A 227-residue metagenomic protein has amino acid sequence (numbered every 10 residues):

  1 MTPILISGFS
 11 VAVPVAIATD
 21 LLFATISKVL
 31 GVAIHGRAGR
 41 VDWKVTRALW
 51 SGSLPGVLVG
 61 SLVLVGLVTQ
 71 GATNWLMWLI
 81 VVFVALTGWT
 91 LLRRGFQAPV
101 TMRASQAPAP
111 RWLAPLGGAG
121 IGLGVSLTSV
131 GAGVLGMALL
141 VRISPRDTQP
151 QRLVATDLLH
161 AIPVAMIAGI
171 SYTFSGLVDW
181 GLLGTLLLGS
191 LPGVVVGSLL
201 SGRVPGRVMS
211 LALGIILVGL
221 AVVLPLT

Functional and structural regions predicted by a protein language model:
M1-T2, G133: Extracytoplasmic
T2-G8, V13, I34-L127, A138 (+2 more regions): Juxtamembrane transmembrane-helix boundary motif
S7-G8, T19, T25-V32, G36: Generic N-terminal helix/loop capping motif
V11-L22, D42-A48, P145-L158: Membrane-interface alpha-helices at helix entry/exit sites of multi-pass transporters
D20-A24, W50, D157-A161, L182-L187: Short hydrophobic/aromatic, small-residue-rich stretches within specific transmembrane helices of secondary active
L22-G31, S53-V59, V63, L159-I167: Membrane-embedded alpha-helical segments of transport systems, primarily multispan ion/solute transporters
R111-S171: Structural signal for alpha-helical transmembrane segments and their flanking helix-loop junctions in multi-pass
